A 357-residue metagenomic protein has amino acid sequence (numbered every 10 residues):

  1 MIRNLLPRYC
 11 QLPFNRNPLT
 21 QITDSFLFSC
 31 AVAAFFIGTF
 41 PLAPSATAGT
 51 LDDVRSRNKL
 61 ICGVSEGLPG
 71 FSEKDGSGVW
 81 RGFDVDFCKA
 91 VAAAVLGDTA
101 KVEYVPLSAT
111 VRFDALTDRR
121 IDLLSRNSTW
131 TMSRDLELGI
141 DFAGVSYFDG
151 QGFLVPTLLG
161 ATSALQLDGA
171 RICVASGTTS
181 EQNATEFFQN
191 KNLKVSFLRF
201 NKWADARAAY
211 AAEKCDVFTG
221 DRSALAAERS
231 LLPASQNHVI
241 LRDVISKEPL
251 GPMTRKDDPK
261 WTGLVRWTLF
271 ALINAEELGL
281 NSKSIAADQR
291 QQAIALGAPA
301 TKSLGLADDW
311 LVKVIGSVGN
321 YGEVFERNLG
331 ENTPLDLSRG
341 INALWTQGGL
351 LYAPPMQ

Functional and structural regions predicted by a protein language model:
M1-S25: N-terminal secretory signal peptides that target proteins for export/translocation
F28-S29, F35-S45: C-terminal segment of classical bacterial N-terminal signal peptides
A48-S125, L306, Y321, L344: Extracytoplasmic small-molecule ligand-binding "clamshell" domains of the periplasmic binding protein/Venus flytrap
R55-S56, A92-G97, T117-I121, L158 (+6 more regions): Sec-exported extracytoplasmic/periplasmic mature domains
I61-G70, W80-V95, T129, D149-N201 (+1 more regions): Bilobed "Venus flytrap"/periplasmic-binding protein-like clamshell domains and structurally analogous long
D86-K89, A93-V95, T157-A161, L165 (+6 more regions): Extended ligand-binding regions for polar small-molecule ligands
K89, A93, G97, K101-Q166 (+3 more regions): Acidic, polar ligand-binding/catalytic clefts
A298-Q357: C-terminal functional modules
